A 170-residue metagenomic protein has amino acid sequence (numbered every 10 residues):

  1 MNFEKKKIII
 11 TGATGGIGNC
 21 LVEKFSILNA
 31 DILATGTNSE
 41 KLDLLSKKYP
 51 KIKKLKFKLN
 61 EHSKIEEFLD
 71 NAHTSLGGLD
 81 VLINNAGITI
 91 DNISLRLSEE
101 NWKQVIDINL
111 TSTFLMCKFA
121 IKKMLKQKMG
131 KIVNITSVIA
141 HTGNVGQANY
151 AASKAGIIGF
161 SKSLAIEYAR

Functional and structural regions predicted by a protein language model:
T14-G15: Conserved glycine-rich cofactor-binding loop
L28-L44: Conserved glycine-rich Rossmann-like NAD(P)H-binding loop of the short-chain dehydrogenase/reductase
I93-S94, S98-I106: Substrate-binding pocket helix/loop in short-chain dehydrogenase/reductase
L95, T142-A148, R170: Active-site loop immediately N-terminal to the catalytic Tyr-X3-Lys motif of short-chain dehydrogenase/reductase
C117, S153, S161: Active-site helix of classical SDR
K122, I166-R170: Alpha-helical segment proximal to the catalytic Tyr-Lys
S137: Residue(s) in the substrate-gating loop at a strand-loop-helix junction that position the organic substrate next
